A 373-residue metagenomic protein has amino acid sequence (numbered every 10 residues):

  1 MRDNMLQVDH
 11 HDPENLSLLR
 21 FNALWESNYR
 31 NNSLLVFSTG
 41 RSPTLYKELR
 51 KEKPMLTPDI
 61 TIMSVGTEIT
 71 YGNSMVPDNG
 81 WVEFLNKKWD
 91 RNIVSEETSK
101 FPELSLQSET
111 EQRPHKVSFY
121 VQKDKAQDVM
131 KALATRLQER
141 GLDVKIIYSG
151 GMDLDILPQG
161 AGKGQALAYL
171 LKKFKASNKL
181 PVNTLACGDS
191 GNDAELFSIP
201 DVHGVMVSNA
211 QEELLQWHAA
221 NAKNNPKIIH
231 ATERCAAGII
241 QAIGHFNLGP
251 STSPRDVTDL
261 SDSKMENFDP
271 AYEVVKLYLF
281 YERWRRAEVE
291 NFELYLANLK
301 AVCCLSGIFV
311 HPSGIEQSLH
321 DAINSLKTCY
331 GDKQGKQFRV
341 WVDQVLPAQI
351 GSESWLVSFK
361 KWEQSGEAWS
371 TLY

Functional and structural regions predicted by a protein language model:
M1-E14, F197: Asp-based phosphoryl-transfer active-site loop
N15-E111, N209: Active-site phosphate-binding/coordination module
I93-I199: Conserved acidic, metal-coordinating active-site core of Asp-based, Mg2+-dependent phosphoryl-transfer enzymes
P102-E103, V340-V345, S358, A368: Short structured motifs
L157, G164-E266: Mg2+-dependent phosphoryl-transfer enzymes with acidic/Ser/Thr/Gly-rich catalytic loops
V257-V302: Short, low-complexity N-terminal intrinsically disordered segments enriched in polar/charged residues
E290-E353: A solvent-exposed, acidic/Ser-Thr-rich amphipathic alpha-helical stretch
Q349-Y373: Exposed beta-sheet edge and beta->alpha loop/turn motif
